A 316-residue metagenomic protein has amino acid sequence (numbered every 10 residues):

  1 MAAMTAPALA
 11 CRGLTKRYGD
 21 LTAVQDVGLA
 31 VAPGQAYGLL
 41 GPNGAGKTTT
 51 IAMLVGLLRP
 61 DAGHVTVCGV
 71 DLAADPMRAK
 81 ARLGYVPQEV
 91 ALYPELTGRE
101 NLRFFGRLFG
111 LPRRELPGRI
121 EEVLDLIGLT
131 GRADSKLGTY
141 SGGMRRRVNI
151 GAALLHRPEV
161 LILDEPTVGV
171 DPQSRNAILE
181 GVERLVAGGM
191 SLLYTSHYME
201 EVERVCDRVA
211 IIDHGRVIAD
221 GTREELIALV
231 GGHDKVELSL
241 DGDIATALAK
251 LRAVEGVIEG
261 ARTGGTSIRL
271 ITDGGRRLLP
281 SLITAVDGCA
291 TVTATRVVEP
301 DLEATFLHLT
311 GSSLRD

Functional and structural regions predicted by a protein language model:
G63-A74, A79: Conserved ABC transporter NBD signature motif
R103, R107, R114-R132: Conserved ABC ATPase "signature" region
R157: Conserved catalytic motifs of ABC-family nucleotide-binding domains
L161-E165: Catalytic Walker B motif of ABC-type/P-loop ATPase nucleotide-binding domains
L179-D273: ABC transporter nucleotide-binding domain
